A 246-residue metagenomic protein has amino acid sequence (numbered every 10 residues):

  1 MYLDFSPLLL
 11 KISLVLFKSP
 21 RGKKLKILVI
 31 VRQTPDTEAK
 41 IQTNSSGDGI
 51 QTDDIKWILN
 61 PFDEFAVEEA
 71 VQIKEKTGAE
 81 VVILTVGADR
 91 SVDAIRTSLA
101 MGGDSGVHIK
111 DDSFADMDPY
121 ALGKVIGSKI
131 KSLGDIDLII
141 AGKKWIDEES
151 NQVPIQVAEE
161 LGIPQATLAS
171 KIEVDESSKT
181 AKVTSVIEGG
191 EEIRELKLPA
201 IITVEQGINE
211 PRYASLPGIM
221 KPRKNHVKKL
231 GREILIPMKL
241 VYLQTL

Functional and structural regions predicted by a protein language model:
K11-I12, K24: Polybasic, lysine-rich low-complexity intrinsically disordered segments
F17-L246: N-terminal glycine-rich FAD/FM-binding segment characteristic of electron-transfer flavoproteins
